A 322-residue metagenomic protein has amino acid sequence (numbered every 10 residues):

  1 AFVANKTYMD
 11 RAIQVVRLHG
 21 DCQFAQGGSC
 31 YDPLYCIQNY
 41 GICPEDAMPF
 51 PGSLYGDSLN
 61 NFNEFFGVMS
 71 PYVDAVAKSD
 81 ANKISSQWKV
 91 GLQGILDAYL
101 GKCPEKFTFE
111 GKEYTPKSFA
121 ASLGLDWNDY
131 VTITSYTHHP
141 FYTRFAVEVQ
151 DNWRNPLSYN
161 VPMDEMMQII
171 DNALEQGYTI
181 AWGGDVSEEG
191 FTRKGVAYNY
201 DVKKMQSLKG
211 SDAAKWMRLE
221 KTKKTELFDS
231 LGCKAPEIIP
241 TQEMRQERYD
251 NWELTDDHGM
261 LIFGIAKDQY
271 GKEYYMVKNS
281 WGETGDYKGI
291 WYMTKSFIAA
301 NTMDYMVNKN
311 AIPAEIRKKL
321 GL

Functional and structural regions predicted by a protein language model:
A1-L322: Catalytic-core signature of thiol
